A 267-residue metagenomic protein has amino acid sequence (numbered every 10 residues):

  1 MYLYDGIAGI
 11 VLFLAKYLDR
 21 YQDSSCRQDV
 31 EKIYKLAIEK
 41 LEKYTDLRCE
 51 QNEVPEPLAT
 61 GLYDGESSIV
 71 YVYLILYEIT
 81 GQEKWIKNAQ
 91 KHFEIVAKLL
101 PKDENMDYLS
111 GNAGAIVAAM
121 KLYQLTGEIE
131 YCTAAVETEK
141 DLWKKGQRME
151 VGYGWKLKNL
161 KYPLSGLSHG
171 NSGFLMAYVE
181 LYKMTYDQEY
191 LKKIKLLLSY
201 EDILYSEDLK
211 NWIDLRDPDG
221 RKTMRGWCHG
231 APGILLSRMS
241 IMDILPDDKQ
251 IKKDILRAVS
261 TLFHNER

Functional and structural regions predicted by a protein language model:
M1-R267: Glycan-recognition and catalytic cores of secretory/periplasmic carbohydrate-active enzymes
